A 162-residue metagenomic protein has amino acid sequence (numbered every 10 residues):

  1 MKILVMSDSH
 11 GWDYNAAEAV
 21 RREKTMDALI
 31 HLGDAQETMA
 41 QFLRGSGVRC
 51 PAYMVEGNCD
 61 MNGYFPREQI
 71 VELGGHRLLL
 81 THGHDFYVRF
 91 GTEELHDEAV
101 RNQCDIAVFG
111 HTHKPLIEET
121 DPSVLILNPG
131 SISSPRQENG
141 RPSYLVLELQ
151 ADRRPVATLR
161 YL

Functional and structural regions predicted by a protein language model:
M1-R49, D60-R67, N139-S143, L149: N-terminal active-site segment of His-dependent metallophosphoesterases
V5-S7, A28-D34, A52-N58, L79-H82 (+2 more regions): Active-site neighborhood of phospho(di)ester-bond hydrolases with catalytic His/Asp-centered motifs
H10-Y14, Q36-A40, C59-Y64, F86-F90 (+2 more regions): Active-site environment of divalent metal-dependent phosphoester hydrolases
E23-K24, R44-V48, L73, V100-R101 (+1 more regions): Short, conserved loop/helix-junction motifs that constitute active-site signature segments in enzyme catalytic cores
V48-P51, E118-S133: Short acidic, glycine/proline-enriched helix-loop-strand junctions
P51-E93, D97: Helix-adjacent hinge/juxtasegments
V71-G74, E119-P122, L149: Active-site beta-strand termini and strand-to-loop segments that position acidic
G74, D97-Q103, L127-L162: Binuclear metal-dependent phosphoesterase catalytic core
